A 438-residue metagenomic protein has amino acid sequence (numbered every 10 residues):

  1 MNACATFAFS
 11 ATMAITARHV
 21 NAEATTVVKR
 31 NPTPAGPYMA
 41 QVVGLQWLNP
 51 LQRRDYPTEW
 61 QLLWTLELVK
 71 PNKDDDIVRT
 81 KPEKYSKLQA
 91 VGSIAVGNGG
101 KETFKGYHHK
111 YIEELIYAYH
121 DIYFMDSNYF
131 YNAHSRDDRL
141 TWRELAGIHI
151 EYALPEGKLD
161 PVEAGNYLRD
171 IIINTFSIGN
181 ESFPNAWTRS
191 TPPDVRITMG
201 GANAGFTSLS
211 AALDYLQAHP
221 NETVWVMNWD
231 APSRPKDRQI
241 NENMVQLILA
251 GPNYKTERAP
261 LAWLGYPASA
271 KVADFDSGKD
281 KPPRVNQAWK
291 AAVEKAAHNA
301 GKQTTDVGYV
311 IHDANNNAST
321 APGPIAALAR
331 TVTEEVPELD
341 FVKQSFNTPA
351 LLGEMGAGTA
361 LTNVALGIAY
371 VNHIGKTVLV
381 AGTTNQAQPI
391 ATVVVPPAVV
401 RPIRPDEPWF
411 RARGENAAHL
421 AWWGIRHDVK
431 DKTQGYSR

Functional and structural regions predicted by a protein language model:
M1-N241, V245-R438: Conserved "HGTGT" condensation-loop signature of ketosynthase/thiolase-family condensing enzymes that catalyze
